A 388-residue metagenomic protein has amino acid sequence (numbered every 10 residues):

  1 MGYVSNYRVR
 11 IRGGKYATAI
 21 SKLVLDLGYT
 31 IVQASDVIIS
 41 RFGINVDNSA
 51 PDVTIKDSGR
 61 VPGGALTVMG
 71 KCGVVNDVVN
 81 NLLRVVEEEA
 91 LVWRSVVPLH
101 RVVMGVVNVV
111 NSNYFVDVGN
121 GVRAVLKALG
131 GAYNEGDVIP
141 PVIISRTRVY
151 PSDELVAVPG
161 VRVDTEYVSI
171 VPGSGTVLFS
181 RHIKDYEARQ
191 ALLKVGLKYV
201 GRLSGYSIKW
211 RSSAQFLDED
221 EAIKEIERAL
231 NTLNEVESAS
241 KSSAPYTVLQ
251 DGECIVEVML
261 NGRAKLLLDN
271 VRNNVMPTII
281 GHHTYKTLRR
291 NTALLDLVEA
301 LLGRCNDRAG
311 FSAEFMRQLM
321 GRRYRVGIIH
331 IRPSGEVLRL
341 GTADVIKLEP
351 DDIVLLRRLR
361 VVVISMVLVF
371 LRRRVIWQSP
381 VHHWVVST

Functional and structural regions predicted by a protein language model:
G2-N113, G130-S387: OB-fold/S1-family RNA-binding modules
N111-L126: OB-fold (S1/OB) nucleic-acid-binding surfaces
